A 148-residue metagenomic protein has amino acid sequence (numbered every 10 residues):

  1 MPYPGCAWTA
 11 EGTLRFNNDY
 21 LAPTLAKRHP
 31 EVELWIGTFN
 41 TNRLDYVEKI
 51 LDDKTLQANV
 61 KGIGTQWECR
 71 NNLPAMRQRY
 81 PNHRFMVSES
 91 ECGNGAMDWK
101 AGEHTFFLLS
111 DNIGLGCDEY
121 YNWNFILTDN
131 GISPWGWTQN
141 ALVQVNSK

Functional and structural regions predicted by a protein language model:
P2-K148: Substrate-binding and catalytic surfaces of secreted/luminal carbohydrate-active proteins
